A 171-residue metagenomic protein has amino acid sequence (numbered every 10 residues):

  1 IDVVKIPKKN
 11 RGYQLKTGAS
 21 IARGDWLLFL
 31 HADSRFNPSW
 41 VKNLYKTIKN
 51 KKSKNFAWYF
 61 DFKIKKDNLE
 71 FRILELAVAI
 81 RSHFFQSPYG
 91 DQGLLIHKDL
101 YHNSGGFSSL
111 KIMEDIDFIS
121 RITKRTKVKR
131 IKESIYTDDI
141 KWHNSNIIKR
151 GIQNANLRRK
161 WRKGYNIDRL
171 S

Functional and structural regions predicted by a protein language model:
I1-I21: Conserved donor nucleotide-binding strand/loop of the catalytic core
R23-G24, D91-S104: Conserved nucleotide-sugar donor-binding and metal-coordinating catalytic region shared by glycosyltransferases
L27: Short aromatic/hydrophobic "clamp" motif used to bind/position activated sugar donors
H31-R35: The conserved acidic donor/metal-binding loop of glycosyltransferases
S39-E70: Conserved donor NDP-sugar-binding/catalytic core segment of glycosyltransferases
D67-H83: Anionic-ligand binding region
I112-F118: Acidic donor-binding loop at a coil-to-helix junction in glycosyltransferase catalytic cores that engages
S120-S171: Hydrophobic helical membrane-anchoring modules
